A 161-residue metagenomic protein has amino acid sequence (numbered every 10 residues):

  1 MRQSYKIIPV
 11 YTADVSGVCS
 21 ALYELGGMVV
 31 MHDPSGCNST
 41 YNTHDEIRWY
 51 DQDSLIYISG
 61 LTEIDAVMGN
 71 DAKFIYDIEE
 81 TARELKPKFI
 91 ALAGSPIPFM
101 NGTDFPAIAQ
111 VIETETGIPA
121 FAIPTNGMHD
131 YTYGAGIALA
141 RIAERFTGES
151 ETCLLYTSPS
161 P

Functional and structural regions predicted by a protein language model:
R2-Y50: N-terminal basic/disordered segments at the start of proteins
Y50-T62, F121-G127: Gly-rich Lys/Arg/Thr-decorated short loops/hinges at beta-loop-alpha junctions or inter-strand turns that position
V67-E80: Glycine-rich, highly charged phosphate/nucleotide-binding loops
K86-P87: Proline-aspartate-enriched helix->loop->beta-strand connector
T103-F146: Long, charge-dense
Y156-P161: Conserved small/polar residues in nucleotide/adenosyl-binding loops
